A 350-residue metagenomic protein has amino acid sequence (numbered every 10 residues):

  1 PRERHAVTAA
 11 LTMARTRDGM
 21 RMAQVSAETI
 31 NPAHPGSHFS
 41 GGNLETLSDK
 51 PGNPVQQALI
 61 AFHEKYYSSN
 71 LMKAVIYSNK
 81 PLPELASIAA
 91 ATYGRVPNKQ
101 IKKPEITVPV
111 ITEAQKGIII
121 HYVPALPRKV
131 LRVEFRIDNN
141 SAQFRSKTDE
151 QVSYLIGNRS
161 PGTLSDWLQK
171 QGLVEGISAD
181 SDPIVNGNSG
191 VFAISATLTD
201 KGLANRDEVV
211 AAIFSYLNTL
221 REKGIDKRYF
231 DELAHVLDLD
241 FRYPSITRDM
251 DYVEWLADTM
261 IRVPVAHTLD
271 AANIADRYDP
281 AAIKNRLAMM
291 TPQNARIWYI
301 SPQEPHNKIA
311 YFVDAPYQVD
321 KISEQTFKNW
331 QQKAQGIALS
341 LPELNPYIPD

Functional and structural regions predicted by a protein language model:
P1-F62, I111, K116, V133 (+5 more regions): Acidic/histidine-enriched segments that form metal/cofactor-coordinating and catalytic pocket/exosite environments
R2, S69-L71, R128-V130, S189-V191 (+1 more regions): Extracytoplasmic
V25-M72, E105-P109, N139-S141, A193 (+2 more regions): Histidine-acidic residue clusters that define the catalytic metal-binding segment of zinc metallopeptidase domains
A33-S40, K73-K129, I137-D138, F241-P244 (+3 more regions): An aromatic/glycine/proline-enriched structural segment found at the starts of mature extracellular/organellar domains
M72-S78, A193-T197, R296-I297: Short cationic amphipathic helices and targeting signals
V75, R228-D350: C-terminal regions of mature proteins
P127-Q143, K147, Q151, T291: Polar, glycine-rich mid-to-C-terminal structural blocks that act as macromolecule-binding/assembly scaffolds
L131-E134, G190-L198: Short, hydrophobic beta-strand segments
